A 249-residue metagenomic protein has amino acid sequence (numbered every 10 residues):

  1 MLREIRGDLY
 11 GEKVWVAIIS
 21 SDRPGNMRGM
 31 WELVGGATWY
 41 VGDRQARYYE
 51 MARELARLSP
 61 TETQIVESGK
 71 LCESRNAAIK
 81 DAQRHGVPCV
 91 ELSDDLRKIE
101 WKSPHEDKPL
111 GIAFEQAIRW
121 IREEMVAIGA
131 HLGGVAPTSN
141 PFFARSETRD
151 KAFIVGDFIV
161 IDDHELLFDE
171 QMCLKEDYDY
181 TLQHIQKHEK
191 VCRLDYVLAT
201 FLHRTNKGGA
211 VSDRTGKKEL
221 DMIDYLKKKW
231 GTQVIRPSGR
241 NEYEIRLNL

Functional and structural regions predicted by a protein language model:
M1-C72: Basic, amphipathic N-terminal segments that precede the first structured/catalytic domain
M1-N26, M172-L174, Y178-L249: C-terminal catalytic/acceptor-binding lobe
E12, G35, H85-P88, E189: Short coil/turn segments at beta-strand junctions that form active-site/ligand-binding loops
R23-P24, K70, D95-R97, T138-P141 (+2 more regions): Short, solvent-exposed loop/turn segments at secondary-structure junctions
M27-G29, Y49-A52, E100-S103, F143-R149 (+1 more regions): A short acidic (Asp/Glu
Y40-L92, R97-L110: Active-site-proximal specificity loops/subdomain of glycosyltransferases
C89-L92, H131-A136, V191-D195, I235-P237: A structural signal for short, well-ordered beta-strand segments and their strand-loop junctions that often border
K98-L182: Conserved catalytic core of nucleotide-sugar-dependent glycosyltransferases
